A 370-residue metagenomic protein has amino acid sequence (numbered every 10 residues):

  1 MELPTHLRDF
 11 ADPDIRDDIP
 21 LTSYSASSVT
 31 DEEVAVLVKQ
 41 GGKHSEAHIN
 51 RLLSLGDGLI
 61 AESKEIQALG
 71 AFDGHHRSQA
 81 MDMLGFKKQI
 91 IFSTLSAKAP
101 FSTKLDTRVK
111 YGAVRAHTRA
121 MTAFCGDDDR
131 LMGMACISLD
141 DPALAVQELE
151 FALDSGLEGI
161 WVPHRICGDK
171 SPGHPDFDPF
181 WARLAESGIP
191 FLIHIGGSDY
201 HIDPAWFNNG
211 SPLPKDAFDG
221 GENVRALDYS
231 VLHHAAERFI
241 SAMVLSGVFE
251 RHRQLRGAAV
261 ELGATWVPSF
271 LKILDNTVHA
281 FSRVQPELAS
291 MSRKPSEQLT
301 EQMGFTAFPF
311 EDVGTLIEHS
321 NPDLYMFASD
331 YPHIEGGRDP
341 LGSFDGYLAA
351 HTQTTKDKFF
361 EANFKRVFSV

Functional and structural regions predicted by a protein language model:
M1-V370: Helix-coil boundary/capping segments in enzymes
